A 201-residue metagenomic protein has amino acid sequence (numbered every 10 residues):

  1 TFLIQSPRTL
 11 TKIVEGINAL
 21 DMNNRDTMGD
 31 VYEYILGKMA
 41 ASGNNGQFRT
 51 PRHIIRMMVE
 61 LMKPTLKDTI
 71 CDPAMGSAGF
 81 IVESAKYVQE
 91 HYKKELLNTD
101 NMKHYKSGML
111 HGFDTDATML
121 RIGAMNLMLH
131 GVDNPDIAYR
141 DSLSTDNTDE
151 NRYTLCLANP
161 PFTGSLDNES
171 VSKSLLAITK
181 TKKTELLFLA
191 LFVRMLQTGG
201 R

Functional and structural regions predicted by a protein language model:
T1-L66, D136-T145: Non-catalytic, mostly N-terminal accessory regions of nucleic-acid modification and defense proteins
Q47-A158, T163-D167, K182, L186: Conserved S-adenosyl-L-methionine
E169-K173: Flexible, solvent-exposed coil segments and beta strand-coil junctions, predominantly the extracellular/periplasmic
L175, T179-K182: Catalytic core segments in nucleotide and nucleic-acid processing enzymes
L187-F192: Short, conserved SAM-binding segment of the class I
L196-R201: Short glycine-dipeptide loop
